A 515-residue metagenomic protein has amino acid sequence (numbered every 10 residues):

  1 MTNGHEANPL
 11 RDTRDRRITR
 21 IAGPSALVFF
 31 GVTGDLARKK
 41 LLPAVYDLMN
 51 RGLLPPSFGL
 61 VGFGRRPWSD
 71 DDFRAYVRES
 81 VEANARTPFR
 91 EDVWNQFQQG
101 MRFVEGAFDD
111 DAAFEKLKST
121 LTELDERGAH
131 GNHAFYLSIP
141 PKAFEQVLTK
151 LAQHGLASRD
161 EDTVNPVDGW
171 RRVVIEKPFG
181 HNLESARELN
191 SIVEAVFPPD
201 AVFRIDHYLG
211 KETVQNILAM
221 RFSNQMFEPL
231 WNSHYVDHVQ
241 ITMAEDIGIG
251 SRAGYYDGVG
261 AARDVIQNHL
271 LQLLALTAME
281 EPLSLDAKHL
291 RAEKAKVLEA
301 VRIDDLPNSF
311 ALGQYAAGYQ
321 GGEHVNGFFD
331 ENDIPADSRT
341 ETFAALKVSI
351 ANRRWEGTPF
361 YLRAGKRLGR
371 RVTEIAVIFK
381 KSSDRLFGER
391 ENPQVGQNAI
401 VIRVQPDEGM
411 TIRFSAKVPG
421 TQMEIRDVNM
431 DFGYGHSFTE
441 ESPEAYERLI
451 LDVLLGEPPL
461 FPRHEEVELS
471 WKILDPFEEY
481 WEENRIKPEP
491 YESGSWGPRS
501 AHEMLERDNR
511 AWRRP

Functional and structural regions predicted by a protein language model:
M1-I175, F179-P515: Secretory/organelle targeting and membrane-embedding segments
